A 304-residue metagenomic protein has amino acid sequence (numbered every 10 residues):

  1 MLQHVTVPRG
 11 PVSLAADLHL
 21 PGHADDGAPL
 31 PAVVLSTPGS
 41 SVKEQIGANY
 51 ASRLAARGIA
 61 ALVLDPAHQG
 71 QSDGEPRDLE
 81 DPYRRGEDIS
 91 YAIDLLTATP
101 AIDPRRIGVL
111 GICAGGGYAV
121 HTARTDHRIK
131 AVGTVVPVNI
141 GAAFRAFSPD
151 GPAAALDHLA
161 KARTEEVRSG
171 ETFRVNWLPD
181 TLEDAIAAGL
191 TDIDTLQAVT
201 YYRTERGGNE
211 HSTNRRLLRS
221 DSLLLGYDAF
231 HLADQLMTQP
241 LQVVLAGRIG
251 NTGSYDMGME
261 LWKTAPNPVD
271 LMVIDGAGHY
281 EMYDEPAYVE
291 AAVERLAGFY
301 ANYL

Functional and structural regions predicted by a protein language model:
M1-A28: N-terminal cap/lid segment of alpha/beta-hydrolase-fold proteins
G27-P38: Short beta-strand element of the alpha/beta-hydrolase
G39-S52, P66: The serine-hydrolase catalytic nucleophile loop
R53-Q71: Conserved alpha/beta-hydrolase
L79-P100: Alpha/beta-hydrolase active-site loop
V120-Y201: Alpha/beta-hydrolase-fold enzymes
S169-A277: Serine-hydrolase catalytic core
A277-E290: Catalytic histidine-centered segment of alpha/beta-hydrolase-like enzymes
